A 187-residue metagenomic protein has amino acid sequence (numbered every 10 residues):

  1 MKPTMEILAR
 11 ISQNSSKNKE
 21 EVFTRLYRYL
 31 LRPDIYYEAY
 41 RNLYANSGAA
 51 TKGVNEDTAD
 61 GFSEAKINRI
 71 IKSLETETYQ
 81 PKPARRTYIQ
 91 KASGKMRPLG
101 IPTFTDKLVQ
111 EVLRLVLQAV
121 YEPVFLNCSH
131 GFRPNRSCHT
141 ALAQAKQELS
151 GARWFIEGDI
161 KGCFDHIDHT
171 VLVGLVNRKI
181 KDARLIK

Functional and structural regions predicted by a protein language model:
M1-N68: Non-catalytic, polymerase-adjacent accessory regions of viral genome-replication enzymes
K2-E6, E21, D34-E38, A65 (+8 more regions): Generic recognition of stable, solvent-exposed alpha-helical segments in well-folded globular domains
I7-R10, N14, N42, N46 (+5 more regions): Generic, well-ordered alpha-helical scaffold segments in large soluble proteins
L26-Y29, P98-T103, G131, G162: Short, charged/polar micro-motifs that form catalytic or ligand-binding hotspots
A59, P83, T87: Extended, charge-enriched "interface" segments that sit outside catalytic cores
I70, L74-E77, K82, A92 (+3 more regions): Conserved polymerase palm-domain catalytic core
M96-F125: Conserved pre-motif C helix in the palm subdomain of viral-like polymerases
